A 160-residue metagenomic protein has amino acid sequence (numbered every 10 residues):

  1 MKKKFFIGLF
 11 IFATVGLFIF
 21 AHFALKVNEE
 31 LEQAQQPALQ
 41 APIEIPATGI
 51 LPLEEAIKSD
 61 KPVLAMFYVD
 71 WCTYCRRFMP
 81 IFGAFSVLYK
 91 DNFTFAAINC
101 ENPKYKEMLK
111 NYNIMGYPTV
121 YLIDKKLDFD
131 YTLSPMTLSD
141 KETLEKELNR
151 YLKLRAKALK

Functional and structural regions predicted by a protein language model:
M1-P42, K160: N-terminal targeting signals for export/organelle localization
Q33-L53, S59-D60: N-terminal low-complexity, Pro/Thr/Ser-rich intrinsically disordered segments that act as propeptides or flexible
E44-A47, F67, S86, K90-K106: Thiol-based oxidoreductase modules, predominantly thioredoxin-like and allied folds used for disulfide exchange
K58-D70: Short active-site neighborhood of thiol/selenol oxidoreductases, capturing the structured segment around
C72-C75, V120: The canonical Cys-X-X-Cys-His
Y74-K90: Typically the conserved alpha-helix immediately C-terminal to a functionally engaged Cys/Sec in thioredoxin-like
I98-N111, L138-E147: Structural microenvironment flanking redox-active thiols in thiol-disulfide oxidoreductases
G116, Y121-K160: Non-catalytic, surface beta->alpha helical segment in thiol-disulfide oxidoreductase systems
